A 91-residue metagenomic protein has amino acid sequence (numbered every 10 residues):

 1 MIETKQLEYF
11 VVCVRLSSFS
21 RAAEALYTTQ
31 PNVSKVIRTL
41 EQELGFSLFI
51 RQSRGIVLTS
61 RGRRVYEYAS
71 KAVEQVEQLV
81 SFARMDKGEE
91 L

Functional and structural regions predicted by a protein language model:
V11-Y27: Short helix-boundary/capping micro-motifs
S18-F19, I37, R51: Helix-turn-helix DNA-binding elements, focusing on the entry/boundary residues of the two helices that contact DNA
E24-A25, Q42, R63: Alpha-helical residues within the helix-turn-helix
E41-L58: A short LG(V/I)-centered, amphipathic sequence patch enriched for acidic residue(s) preceding the LG motif
R61-Q78: Short, solvent-exposed amphipathic helices
M85-L91: Interdomain hinge and pocket-entrance segments immediately C-terminal to HTH DNA-binding domains
